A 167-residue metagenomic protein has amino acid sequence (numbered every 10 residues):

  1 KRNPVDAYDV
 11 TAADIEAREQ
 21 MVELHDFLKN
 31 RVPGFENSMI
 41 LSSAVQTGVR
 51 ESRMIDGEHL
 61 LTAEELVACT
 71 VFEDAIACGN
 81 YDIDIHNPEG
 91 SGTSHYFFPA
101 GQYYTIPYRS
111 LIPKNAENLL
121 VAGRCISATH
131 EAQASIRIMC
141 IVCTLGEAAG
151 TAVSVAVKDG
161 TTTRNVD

Functional and structural regions predicted by a protein language model:
K1-D167: Flavin (FAD/FMN)-binding glycine-rich loop and adjacent Rossmann-like elements that form
